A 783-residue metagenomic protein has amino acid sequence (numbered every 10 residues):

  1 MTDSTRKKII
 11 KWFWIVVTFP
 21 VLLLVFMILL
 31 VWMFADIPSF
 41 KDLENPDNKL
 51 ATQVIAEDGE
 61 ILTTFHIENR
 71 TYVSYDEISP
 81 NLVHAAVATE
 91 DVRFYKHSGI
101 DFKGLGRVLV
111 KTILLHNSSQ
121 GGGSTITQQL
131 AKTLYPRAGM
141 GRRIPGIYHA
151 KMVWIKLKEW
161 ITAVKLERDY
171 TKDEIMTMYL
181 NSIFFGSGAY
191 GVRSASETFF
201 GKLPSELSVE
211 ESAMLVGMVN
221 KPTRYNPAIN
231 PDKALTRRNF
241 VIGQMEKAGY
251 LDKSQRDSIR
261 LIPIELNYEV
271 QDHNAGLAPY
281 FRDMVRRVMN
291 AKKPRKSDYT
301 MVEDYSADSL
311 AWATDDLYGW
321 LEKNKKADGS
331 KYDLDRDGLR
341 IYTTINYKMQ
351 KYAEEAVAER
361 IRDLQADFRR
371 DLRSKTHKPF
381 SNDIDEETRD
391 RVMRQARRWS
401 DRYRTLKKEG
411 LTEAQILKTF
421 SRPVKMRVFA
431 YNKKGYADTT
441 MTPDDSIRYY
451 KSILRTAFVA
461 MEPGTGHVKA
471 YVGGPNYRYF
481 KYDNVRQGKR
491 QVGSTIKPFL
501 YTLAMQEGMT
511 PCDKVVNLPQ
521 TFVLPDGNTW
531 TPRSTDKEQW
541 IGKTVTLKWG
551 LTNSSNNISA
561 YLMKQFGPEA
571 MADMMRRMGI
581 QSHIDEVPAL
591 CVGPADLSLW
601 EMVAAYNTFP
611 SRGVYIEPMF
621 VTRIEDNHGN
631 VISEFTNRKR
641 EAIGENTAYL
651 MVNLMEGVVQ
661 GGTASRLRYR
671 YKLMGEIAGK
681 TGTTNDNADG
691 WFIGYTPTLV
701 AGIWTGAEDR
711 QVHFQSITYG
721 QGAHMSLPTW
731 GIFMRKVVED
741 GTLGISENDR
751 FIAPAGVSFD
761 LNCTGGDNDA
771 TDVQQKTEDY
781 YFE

Functional and structural regions predicted by a protein language model:
M1-I55, R93, I113, L364: N-terminal type II signal-anchor transmembrane helix that functions as the membrane-insertion/stop-transfer segment
A51, I55-W312, W320, S330 (+4 more regions): Peptidoglycan glycan-strand catalytic modules in the bacterial/periplasmic cell-wall system
T71-D76, I341, Y450-T456, Y479-F499 (+2 more regions): Short active-site loop at a secondary-structure junction that contains or immediately precedes the catalytic residue(s)
E90-D101, L115-S119, L166-K172, F184-A189 (+15 more regions): Bacterial peptidoglycan biogenesis and beta-lactam-recognition machinery
T125-I126, T133-G139, P145-Y148, M152 (+5 more regions): Active-site-adjacent helix/loop patches that line small-molecule binding or acyl-intermediate pockets
K253-L411, Q539: Non-catalytic structural connector segments
P263, Q487-T544, E617-N630: Short, glycine/proline-biased beta-turn/loop segments that scaffold the active-site neighborhood
P279, T343, Y347-D363, A396-E462 (+5 more regions): A penicillin-recognizing enzyme superfamily signal
